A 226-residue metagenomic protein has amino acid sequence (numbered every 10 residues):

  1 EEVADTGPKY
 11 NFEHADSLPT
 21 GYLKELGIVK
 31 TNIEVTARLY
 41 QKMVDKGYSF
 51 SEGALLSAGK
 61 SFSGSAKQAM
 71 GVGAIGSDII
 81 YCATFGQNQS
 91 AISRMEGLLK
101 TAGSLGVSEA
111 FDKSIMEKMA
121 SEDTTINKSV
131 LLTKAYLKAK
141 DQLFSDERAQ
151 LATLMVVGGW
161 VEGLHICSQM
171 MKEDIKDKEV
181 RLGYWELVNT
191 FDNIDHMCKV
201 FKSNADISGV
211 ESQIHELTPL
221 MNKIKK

Functional and structural regions predicted by a protein language model:
V3-M116: N-terminal Sec/ER secretory leader and immediately downstream segment of secreted/extracellular precursors
I80, K140, S168, T218 (+1 more regions): Regular secondary-structure segments
A83-S90, R148, I175, A205 (+1 more regions): Short helix-adjacent coil turns
I92-G97, S114, L154-V157, R181-W185 (+1 more regions): Short, charged, amphipathic alpha-helical segments
L98-T101, G163, T190, L220: A short structural micro-motif
A110, S129, Q150, K223-K226: C-terminal amphipathic alpha-helix
S121-I207: Extended amphipathic alpha-helical interaction segments
M197-K226: A cross-kingdom marker for long, charged
